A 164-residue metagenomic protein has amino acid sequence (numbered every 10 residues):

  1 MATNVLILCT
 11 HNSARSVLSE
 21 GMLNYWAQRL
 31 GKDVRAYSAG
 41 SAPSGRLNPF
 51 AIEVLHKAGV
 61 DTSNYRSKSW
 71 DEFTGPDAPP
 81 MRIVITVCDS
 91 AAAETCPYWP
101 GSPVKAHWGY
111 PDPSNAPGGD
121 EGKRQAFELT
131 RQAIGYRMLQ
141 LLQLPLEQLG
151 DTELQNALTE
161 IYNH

Functional and structural regions predicted by a protein language model:
M1-G75: Conserved active-site segments centered on acidic
S13, D89-A92, D112: Short glycine-rich anion-binding loops that position phosphate/pyrophosphate groups of nucleotides and phosphorylated
S44-G45, A92-E94: Short, charged/polar "capping" segments at the starts of alpha-helices and the immediately preceding loops
R82: Conserved acidic residues
T86-V87, H107: Redox-cofactor binding/interface segments in oxidoreductases and associated redox assembly factors
E94-H164: Phosphate-binding/catalytic loops
